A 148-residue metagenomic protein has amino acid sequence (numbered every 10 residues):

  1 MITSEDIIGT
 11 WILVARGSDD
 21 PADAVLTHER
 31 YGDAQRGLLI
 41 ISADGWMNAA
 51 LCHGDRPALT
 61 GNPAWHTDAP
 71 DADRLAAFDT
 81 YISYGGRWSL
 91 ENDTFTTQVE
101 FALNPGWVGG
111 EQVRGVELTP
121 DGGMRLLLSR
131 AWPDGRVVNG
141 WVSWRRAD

Functional and structural regions predicted by a protein language model:
M1-D148: Lipid interaction determinants
